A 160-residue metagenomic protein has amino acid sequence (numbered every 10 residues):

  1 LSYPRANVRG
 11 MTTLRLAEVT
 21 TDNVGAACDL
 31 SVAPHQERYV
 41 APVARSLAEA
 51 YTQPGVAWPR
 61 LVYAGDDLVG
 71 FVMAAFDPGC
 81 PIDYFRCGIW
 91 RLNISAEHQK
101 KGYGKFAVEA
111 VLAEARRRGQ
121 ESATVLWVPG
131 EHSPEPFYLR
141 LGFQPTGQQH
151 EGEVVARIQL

Functional and structural regions predicted by a protein language model:
L1-G10: Short, Lys/Arg-enriched N-terminal segments with co-localized hydrophobic residues within the first ~10-30 amino acids
T12-L14, E18-W90, S95-E97, A110 (+2 more regions): Acetyl-CoA-dependent GNAT
S95-E97, K101, G130: Active-site acidic-Proline motif in GNAT/NAT acetyltransferases
K100-A113, L139-R140: Conserved acetyl-CoA-binding loop-helix of GNAT-fold acetyltransferases
A115-W127: Conserved GNAT acetyl-CoA-binding A-motif
T124-E135, E151-E153: Conserved beta-strand-loop-alpha-helix junction that forms the acyl-donor binding cleft
Y138-Q148: Conserved acetyl-CoA-binding loop of GNAT-fold acetyltransferases
R157-L160: Short beta-strand-to-coil "C-cap" segments at the C-terminal boundary of structured domains/repeats, marking
